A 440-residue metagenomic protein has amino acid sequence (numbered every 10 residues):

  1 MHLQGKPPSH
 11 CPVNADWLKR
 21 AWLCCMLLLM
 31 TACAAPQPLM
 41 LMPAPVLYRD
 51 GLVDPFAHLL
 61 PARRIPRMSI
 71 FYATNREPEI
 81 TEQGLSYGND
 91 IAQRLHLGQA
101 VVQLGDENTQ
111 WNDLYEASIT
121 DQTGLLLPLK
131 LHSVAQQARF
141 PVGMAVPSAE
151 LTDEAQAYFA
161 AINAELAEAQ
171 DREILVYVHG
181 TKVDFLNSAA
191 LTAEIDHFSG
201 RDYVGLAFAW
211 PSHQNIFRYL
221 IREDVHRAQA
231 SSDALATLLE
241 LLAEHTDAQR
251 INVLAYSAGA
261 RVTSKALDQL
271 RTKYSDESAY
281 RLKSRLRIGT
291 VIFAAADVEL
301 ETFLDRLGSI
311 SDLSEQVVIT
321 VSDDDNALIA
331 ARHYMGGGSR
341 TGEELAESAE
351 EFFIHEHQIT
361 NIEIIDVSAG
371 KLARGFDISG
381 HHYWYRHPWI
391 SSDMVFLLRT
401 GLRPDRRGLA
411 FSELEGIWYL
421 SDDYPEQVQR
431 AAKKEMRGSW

Functional and structural regions predicted by a protein language model:
L3-W22: Bacterial N-terminal signal peptides that target proteins for export
T31-A32: C-terminal motif of bacterial Sec signal peptides marking the signal peptidase cleavage site
L39-A149, L166-E168, A189-A193, H197-G205 (+2 more regions): Lipolytic serine-hydrolase domain surface
E173: Alpha/beta-hydrolase fold active-site loops
V176-G180: The conserved beta1-alpha1 loop
D184-L186: Short substrate-entry loop that stabilizes the transition state in hydrolases
A255, G259: Gly/Ala-rich beta-loop-alpha elbow adjacent to hydrolase catalytic centers
V262-A266: Hydrolases whose catalytic domains are alpha/beta-hydrolase-1, hotdog thioesterase, or metallo-beta-lactamase-like
